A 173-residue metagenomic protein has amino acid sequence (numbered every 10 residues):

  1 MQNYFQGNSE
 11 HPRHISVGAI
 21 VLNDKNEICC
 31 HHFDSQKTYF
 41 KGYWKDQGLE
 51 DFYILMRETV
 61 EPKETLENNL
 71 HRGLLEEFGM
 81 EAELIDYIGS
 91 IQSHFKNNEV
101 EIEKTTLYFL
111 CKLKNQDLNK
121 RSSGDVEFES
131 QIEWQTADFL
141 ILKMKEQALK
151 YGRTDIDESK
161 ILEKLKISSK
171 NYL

Functional and structural regions predicted by a protein language model:
Q2-L55: N-terminal strand-loop-strand
Q6-A19, L66-L75, S93-H94: Generic detector of contiguous secondary-structure segments
I15-V17, N26, K104-L107, S130: Change "...and in nucleic-acid phosphodiester-cleaving endonucleases..." to "...and in nucleic-acid processing enzymes
L22-I28, S35-T38, E61-P62, S90-S93 (+1 more regions): Short, charged/polar surface micro-motifs in flexible loops or helix N-caps
D51, L118-N119, S123-L173: Nudix hydrolase/Nudix homology domain
I54-I88: The catalytic Nudix box helix
Q92-K120, E133: Active-site-adjacent beta-strand/loop module that shapes the phosphate/pyrophosphate-binding cleft
